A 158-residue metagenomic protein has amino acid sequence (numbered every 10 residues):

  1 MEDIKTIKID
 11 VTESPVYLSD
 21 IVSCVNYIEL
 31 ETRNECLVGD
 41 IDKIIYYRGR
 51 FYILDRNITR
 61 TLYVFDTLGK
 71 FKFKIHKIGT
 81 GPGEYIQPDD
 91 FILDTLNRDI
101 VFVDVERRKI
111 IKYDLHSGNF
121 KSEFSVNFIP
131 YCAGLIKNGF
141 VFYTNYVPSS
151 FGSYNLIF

Functional and structural regions predicted by a protein language model:
M1-Y27: Blade/loop signatures of beta-propeller domains
V25-E29, F71-I78, K121-F128: Beta-propeller fold detector
E31-D40, T67-N97, D104-V105: Blade-loop segments of beta-propeller domains
D40-K43, I86-F91, F128-K137: Repeated scaffold domains used in trafficking and secretory/extracellular systems, primarily beta-propellers
Y46-G49, L93-N97, L135-N138: Residue-level detector of Asp-centered blade-edge/turn motifs that repeat once per structural unit in beta-propeller
F51-I53, I100, F140-V141: Hydrophobic beta-strand positions that form the internal "hydrophobic ladder" of WD40/Gbeta-like beta-propeller blades
T59-Y63, R108-I111, S150-F158: Structural motif
D66-K70, D114-G118: Short loop/turn segments that connect beta-strands within beta-propeller blades
